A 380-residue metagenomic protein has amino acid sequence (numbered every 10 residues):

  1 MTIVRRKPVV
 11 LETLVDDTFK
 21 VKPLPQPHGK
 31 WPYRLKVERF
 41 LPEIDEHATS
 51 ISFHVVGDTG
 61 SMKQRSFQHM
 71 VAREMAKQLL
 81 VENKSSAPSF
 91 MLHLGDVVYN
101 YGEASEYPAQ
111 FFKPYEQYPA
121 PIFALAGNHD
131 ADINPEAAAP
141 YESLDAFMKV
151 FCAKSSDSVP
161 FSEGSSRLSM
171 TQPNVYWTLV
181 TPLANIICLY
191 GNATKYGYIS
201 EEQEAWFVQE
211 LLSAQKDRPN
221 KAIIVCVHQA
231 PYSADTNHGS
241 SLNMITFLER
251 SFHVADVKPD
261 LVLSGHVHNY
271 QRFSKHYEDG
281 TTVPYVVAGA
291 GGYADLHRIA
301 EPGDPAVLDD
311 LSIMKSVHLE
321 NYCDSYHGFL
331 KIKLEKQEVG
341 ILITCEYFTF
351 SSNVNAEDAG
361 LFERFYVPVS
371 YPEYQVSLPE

Functional and structural regions predicted by a protein language model:
M1-F90, P108, F112-A124, R167 (+5 more regions): Acidic, histidine-bearing metal-coordination/catalytic regions of metal-dependent phosphoesterases
P8-T13, F19-K20, Y33-E38, S105-P219 (+3 more regions): Extended active-site neighborhood of metal-dependent phosphoesterases/phosphodiesterases
D58, G95-D96, G127-N128, H228 (+1 more regions): Active-site glycine-centered loops adjacent to acidic/histidine catalytic or metal-binding residues that shape
G60-A72, Y101-Y107, G197-E204, S240: Phosphate/oxyanion-binding active-site loops and adjacent basic polyanion-contact surfaces
S61-F67, Y196-G197, A234, A294-H297 (+1 more regions): Short, solvent-exposed loop/turn elements at domain surfaces
T194, Q229-M244: Active-site His/acidic residue clusters
A214-T236: Short acidic, glycine-rich surface-loop motifs adjacent to enzyme active sites
V225-Y232, D260-R272: Histidine-centered catalytic micro-motifs
